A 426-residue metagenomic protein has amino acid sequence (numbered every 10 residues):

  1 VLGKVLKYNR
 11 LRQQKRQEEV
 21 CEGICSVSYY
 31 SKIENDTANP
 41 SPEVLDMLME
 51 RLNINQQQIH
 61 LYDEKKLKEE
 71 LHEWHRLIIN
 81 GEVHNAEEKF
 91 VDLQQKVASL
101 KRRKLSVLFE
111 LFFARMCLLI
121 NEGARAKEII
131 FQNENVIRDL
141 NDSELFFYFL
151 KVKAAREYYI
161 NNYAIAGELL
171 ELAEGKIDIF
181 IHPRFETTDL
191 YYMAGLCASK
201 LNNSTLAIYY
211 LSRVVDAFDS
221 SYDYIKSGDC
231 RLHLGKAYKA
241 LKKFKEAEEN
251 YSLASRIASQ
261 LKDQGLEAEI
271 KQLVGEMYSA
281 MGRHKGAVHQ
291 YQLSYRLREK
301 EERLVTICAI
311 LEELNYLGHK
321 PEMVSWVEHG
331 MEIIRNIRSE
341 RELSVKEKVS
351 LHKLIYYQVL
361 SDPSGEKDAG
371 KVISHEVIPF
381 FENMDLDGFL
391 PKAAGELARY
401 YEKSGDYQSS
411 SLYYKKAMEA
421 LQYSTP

Functional and structural regions predicted by a protein language model:
V1-R12: A short, Lys/Arg-rich alpha-helix, primarily the initiator
K7-Y8, H329, K346-P426: C-terminal non-catalytic interaction modules
Q13-K32: Short alpha-helical DNA-recognition segment
S41-Q58: DNA major-groove recognition helix of helix-turn-helix/homeodomain DNA-binding modules
E64, K101-V107, N141-L150, I181-D189 (+8 more regions): Alpha-solenoid helical repeat architecture
E69-N80, L108-N121, F147-N162, E186-L201 (+5 more regions): Tandem amphipathic alpha-helical repeat scaffolds
V91-A98, F131-R138, E171-I179, S212-D223 (+7 more regions): Amphipathic alpha-helical segments of tetratricopeptide repeats
